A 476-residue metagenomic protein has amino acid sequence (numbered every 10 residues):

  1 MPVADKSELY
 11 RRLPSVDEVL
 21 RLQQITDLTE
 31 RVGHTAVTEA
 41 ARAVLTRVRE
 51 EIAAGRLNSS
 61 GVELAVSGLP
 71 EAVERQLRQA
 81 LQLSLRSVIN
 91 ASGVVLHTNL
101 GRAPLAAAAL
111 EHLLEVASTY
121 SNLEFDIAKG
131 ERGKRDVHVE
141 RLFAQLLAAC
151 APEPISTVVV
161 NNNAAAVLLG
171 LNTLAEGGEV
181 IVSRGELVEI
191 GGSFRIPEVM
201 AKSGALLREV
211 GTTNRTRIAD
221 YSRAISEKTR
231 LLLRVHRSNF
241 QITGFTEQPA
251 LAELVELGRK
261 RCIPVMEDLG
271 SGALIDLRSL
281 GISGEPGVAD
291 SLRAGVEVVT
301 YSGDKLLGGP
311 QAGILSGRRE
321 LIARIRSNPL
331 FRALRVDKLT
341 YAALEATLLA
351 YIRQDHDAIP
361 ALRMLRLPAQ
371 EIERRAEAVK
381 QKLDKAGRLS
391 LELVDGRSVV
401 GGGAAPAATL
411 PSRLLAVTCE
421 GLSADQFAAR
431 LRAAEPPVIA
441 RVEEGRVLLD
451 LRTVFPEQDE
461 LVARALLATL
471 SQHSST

Functional and structural regions predicted by a protein language model:
M1-R78: Long amphipathic alpha-helical segments
L13-P14, V32, I89-G93, L307-P310 (+2 more regions): Short Gly/Ser/Thr- and Asp/Glu-enriched loop/turn motifs at secondary-structure junctions
S84-L85, Y301, P436-R441: A short linear hydrophobic-aromatic micro-motif
A91-S92, A103-A128: Glycine-rich phosphate-binding segment of PLP-dependent enzymes
G130-A350, D384, A465: Conserved PLP-enzyme active-site core in the AAT-like
V182, T340-Y341, E345-G401: Conserved PLP-dependent catalytic core of the aminotransferase class-I/II
E373-E457, L461-V462: Conserved C-terminal alpha-helix-loop-beta "cap" of PLP-dependent enzymes that closes/shapes the active-site mouth
